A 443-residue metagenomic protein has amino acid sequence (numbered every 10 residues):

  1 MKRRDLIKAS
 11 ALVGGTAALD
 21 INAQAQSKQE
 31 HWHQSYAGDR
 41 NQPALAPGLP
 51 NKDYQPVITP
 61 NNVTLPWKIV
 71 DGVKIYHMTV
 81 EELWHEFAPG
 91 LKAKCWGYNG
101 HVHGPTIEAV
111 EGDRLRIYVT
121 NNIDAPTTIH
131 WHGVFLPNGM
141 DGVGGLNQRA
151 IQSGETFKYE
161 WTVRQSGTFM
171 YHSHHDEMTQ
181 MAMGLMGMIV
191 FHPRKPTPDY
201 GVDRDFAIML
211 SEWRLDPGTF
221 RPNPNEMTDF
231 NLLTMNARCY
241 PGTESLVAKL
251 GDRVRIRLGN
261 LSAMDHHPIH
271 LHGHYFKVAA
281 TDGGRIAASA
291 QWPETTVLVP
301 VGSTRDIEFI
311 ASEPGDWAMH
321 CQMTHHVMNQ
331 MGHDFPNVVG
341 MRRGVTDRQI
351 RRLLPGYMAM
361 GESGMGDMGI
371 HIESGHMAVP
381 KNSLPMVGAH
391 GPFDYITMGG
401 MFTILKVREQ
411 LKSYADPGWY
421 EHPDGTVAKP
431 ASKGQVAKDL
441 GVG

Functional and structural regions predicted by a protein language model:
K2-G443: Copper-binding active sites and cupredoxin-like electron-transfer domains, recognizing His/Cys-rich ligand loops
